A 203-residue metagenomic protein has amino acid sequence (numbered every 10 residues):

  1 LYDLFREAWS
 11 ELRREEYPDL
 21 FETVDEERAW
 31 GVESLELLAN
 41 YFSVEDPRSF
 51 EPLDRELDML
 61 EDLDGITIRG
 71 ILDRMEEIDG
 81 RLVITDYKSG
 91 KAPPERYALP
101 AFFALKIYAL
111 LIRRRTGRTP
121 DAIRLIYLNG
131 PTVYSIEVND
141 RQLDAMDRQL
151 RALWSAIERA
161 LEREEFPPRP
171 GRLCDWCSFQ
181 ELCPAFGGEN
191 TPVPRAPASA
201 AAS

Functional and structural regions predicted by a protein language model:
L1-E16, E61-D62, G130-I136, A201-S203: Short, mixed-charge aromatic SLiMs
L1-R55: A non-catalytic, helix-rich entry segment at domain boundaries
E16-Y17, I84, G90, L153-L161: Short amphipathic alpha-helical segments and their helix-coil junctions
V32-L35, A39, K106, D144-S155: Generic alpha-helical structural signal
V32-L35, F102-K106, G171-D175, Q180: Non-catalytic, well-ordered alpha-helical scaffold segments
S43-V44, Y87, R114, R163: Conserved helix-loop functional segments at active or binding sites
L57-L150: Mg2+/Mn2+-dependent nuclease catalytic core
L111-S203: Metal-dependent nuclease catalytic regions and adjoining charged, substrate-binding loops involved in nucleic-acid end
